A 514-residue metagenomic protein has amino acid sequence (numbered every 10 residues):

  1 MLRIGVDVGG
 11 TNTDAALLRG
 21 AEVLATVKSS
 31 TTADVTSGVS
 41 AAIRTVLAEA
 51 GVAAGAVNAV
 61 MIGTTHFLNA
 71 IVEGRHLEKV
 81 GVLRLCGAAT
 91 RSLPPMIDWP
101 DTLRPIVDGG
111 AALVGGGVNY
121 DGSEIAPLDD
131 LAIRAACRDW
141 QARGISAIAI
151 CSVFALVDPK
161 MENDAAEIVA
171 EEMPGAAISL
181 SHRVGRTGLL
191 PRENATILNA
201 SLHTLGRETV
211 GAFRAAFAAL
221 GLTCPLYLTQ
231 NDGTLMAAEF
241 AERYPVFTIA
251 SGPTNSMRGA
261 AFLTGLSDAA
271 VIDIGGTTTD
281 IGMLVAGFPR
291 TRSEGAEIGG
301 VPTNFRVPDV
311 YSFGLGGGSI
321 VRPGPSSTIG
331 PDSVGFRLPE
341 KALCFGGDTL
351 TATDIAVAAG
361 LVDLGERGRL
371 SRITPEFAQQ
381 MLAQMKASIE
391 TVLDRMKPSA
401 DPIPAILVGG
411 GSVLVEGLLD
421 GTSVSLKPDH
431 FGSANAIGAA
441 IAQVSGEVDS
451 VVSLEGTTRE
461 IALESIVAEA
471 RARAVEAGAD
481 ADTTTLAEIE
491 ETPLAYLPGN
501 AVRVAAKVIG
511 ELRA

Functional and structural regions predicted by a protein language model:
M1-A514: N-terminally biased helix-coil "hinge/interface" segments that flank
